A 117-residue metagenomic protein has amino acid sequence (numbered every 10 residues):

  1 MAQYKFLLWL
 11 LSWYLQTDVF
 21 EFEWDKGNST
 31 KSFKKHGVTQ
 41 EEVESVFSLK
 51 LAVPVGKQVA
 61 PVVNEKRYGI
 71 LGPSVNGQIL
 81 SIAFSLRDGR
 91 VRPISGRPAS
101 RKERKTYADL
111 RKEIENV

Functional and structural regions predicted by a protein language model:
M1-V117: Ribonuclease/tRNase effector modules and their secretory precursors
